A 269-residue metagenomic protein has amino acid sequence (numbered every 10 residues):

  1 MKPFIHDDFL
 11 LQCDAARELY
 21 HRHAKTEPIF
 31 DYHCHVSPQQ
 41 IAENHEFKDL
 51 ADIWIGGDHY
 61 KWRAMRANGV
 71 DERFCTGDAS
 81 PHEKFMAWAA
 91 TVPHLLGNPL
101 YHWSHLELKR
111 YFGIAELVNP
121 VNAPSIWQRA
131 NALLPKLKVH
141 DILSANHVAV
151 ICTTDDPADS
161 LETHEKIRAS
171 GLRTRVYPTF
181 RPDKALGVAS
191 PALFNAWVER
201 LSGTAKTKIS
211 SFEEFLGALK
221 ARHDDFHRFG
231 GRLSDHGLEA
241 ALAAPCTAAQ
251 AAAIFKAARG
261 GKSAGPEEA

Functional and structural regions predicted by a protein language model:
M1-A269: Metal-cofactor-binding active-site regions of metalloenzymes
